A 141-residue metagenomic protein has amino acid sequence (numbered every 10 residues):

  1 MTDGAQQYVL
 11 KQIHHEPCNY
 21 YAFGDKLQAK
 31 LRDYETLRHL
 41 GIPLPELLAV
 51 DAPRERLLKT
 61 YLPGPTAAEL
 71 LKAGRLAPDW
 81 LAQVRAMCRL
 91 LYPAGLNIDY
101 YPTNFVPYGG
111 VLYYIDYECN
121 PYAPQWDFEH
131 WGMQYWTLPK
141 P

Functional and structural regions predicted by a protein language model:
M1-G4, T60-Y61, Y108: Active-site beta-strand termini and strand-to-loop segments that position acidic
M1-Q28: ATP-binding glycine-rich loop module of kinase domains
Y8, P43, L57, Y113-I115: Protein kinase-like catalytic core scaffold
A22-L40: The N-lobe alphaC helix and its flanking beta3-alphaC-beta4 segment of protein kinase-like domains, centered on
I42-Q83: Conserved structural core of kinase catalytic domains
Q83-L90: Conserved hydrophobic core/spine positions of the Hanks-type protein kinase catalytic domain
Y92-N97, Y108-P141: C-lobe/activation-segment region of protein kinase-like
Y100-F105: Hydrophobic residue at the +6 position relative to the catalytic HRD Asp in the kinase catalytic loop
